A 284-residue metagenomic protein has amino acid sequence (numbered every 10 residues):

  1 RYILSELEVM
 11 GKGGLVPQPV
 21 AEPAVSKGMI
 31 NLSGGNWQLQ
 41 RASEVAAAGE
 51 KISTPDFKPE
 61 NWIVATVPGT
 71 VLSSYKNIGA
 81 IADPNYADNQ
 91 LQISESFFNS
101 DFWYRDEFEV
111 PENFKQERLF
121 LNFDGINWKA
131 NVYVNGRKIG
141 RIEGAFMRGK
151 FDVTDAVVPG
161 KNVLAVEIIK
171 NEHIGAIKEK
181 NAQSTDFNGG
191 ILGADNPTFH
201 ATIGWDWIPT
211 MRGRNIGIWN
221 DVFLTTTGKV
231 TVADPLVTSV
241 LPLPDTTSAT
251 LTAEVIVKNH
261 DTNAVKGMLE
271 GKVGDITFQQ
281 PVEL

Functional and structural regions predicted by a protein language model:
R1-P19: Aromatic, loop-rich ligand-recognition surfaces of beta-strand-rich domains
L4, G34, P59, Y104-R105 (+3 more regions): Hydrophobic residues on conserved beta-strands that form the core of alpha/beta folds
L15-K51: N-terminal pre-domain segments of enzymes
K27, I93-N99, L241-T247: Short, solvent-exposed beta-strand/turn "edge" segments of beta-rich domains on protein surfaces
Q38-A80, N215: Predominantly extracellular/luminal regions of secreted and cell-surface proteins, especially disulfide-bonded
Q40-E44, S73-S74, I78, S94-E95 (+3 more regions): Accessory beta-strand-rich segments of carbohydrate-active enzymes
V132-V134, T247-L284: Beta-strand-rich binding/interaction modules
T226-T262: Surface beta-strand/loop "capping" patches
